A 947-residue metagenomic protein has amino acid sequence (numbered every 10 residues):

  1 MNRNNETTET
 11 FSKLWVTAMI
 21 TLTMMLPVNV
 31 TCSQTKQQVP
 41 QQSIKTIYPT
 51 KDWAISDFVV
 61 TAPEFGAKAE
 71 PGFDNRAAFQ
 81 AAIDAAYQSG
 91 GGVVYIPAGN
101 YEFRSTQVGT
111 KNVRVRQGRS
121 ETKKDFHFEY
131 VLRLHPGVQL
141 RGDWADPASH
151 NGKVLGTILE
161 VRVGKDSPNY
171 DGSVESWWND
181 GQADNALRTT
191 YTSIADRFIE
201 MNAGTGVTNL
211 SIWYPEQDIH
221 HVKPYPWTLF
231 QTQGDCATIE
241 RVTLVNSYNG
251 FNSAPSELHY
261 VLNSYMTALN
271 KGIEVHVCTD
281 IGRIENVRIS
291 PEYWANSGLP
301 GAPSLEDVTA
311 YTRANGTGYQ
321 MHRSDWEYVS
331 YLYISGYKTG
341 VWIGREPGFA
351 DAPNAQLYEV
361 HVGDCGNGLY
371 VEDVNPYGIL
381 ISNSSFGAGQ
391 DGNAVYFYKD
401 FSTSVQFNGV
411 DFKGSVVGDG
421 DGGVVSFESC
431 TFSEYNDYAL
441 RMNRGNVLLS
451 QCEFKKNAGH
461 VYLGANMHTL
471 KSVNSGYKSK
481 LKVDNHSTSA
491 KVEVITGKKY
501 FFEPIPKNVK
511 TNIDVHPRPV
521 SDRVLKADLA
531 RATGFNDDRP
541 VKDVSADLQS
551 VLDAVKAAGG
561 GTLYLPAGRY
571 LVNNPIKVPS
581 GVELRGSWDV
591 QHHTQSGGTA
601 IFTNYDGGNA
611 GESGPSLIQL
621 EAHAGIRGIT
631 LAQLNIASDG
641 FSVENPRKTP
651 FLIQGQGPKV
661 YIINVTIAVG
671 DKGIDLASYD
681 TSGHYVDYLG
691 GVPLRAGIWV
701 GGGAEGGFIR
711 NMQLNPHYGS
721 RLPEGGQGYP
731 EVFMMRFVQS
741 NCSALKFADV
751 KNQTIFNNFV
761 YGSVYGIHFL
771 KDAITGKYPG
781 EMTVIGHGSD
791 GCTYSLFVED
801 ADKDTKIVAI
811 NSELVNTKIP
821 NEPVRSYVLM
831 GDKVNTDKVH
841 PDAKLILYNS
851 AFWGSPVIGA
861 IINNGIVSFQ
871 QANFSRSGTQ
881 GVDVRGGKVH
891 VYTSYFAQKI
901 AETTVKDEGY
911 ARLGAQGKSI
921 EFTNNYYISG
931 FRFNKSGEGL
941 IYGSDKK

Functional and structural regions predicted by a protein language model:
N2-N5, S12-H220, E240, E285-V287 (+8 more regions): Extracellular "leader-to-stem" segments immediately downstream of a signal peptide or signal-anchor in secreted/lumenal
D57, G91, A98, H127-E129 (+56 more regions): Surface-exposed or flexible loop/turn and strand-edge residues in extracellular/cell-surface modules
A62, V245-S247: Transmembrane beta-strand segments that form the barrel wall of outer-membrane beta-barrel proteins
P97, R104, H135, R141-D143 (+68 more regions): Feature marks extracellular polysaccharide-active and adherence modules
S105-T106, H150-K153, V163, E216-K223 (+31 more regions): Short glycine/acidic-rich loop motifs that flank beta-strands on beta-rich extracellular proteins
D280-G282, S297-L305, A314-G316, E327 (+15 more regions): Predominantly polar beta-repeat domains that present long G/T/S/D/N-rich surfaces used to bind, process, or adhere
T775, D832-N835: Short amphipathic alpha-helical linker/capping segments at the junctions of internal repeats and modular domains
